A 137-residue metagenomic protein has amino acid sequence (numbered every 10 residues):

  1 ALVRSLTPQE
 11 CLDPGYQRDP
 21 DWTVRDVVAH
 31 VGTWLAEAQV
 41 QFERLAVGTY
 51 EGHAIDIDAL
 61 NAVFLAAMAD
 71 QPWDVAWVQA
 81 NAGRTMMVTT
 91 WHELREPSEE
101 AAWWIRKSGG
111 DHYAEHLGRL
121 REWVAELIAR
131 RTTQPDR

Functional and structural regions predicted by a protein language model:
A1, W73-A80, R106-G109, Y113: Hydrophobic packing residues in well-ordered alpha-helices of helical domains and bundles
A1-P14: N-terminal first-folded block
D13-A59, H92-R137: Short, contiguous alpha-helical
A59-E100: Acidic/histidine-rich alpha-helical segments that form the ligand environment of transition-metal centers
